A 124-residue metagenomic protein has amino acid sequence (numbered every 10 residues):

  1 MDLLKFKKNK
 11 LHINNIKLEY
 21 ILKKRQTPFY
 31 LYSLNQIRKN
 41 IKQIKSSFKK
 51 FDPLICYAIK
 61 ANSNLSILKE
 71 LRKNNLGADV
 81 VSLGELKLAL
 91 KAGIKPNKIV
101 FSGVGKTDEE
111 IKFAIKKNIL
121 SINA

Functional and structural regions predicted by a protein language model:
M1-S121: A charged N-terminal "starter" segment
